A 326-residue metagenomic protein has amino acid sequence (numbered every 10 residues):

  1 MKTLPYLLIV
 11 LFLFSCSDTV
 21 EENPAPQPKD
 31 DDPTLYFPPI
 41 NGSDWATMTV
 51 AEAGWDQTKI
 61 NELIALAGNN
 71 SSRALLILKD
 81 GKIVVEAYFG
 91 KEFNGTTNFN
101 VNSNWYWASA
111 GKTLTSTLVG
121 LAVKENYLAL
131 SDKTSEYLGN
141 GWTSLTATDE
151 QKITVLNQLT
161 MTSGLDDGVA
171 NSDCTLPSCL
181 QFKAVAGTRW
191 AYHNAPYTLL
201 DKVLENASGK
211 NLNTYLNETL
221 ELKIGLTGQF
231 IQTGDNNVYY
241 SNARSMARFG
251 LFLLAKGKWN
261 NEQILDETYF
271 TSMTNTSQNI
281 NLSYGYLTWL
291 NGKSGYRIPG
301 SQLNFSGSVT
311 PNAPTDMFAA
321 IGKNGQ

Functional and structural regions predicted by a protein language model:
M1-F14: Sec-dependent bacterial lipoprotein signal peptides
F12-F37: Bacterial Sec-dependent N-terminal signal peptides
T47-A51, N104-Y106, T143-T146, K183-W190 (+2 more regions): Second-shell loop/turn segments in exported
M48-W105: Short, conserved catalytic-motif segment at the N-terminal edge
G81, V101-S131, Q158, Y197-L204 (+1 more regions): Active-site SXXK
F89-T97, S172, G225-D235: Glycine- and aromatic-rich loop/turn segments at beta-sheet edges
E125-S163, S208-N242: Active-site helix/loop module of the DD-peptidase/beta-lactamase fold, centered on the serine-lysine SxxK catalytic
A184, T214, G225-G325: Penicillin-binding protein/beta-lactamase superfamily catalytic region
